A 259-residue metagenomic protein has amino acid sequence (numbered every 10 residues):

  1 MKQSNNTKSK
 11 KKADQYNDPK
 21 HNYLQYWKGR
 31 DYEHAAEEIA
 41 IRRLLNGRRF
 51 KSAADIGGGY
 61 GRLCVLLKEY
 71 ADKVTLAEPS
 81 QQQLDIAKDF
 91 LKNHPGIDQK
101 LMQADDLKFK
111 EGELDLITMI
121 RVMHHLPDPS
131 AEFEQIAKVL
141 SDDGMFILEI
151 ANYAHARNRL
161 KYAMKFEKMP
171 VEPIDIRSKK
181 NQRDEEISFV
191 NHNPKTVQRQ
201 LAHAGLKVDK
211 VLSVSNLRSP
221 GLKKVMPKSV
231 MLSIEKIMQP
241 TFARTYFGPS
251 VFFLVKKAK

Functional and structural regions predicted by a protein language model:
M1-R48, R62, L66, Q83 (+1 more regions): Conserved class I S-adenosyl-L-methionine
R49-G59: Conserved class I S-adenosyl-L-methionine
Y60-D106: Class I SAM-dependent methyltransferase SAM/SAH-binding core
T118: A conserved beta-strand element that flanks and buttresses the S-adenosyl-L-methionine
R121-H125: Short catalytic micro-motifs in class I SAM-dependent methyltransferases
S130-M145: A short glycine-rich, Lys/Arg-flanked "PGG" loop and its adjoining helix->strand segment in the class I
I147-I174: Conserved class I S-adenosyl-L-methionine
K161-K165, V190, P194-Q200, D209-K259: A C-terminal cap/extension of S-adenosyl-L-methionine-dependent methyltransferases that defines the acceptor-substrate
